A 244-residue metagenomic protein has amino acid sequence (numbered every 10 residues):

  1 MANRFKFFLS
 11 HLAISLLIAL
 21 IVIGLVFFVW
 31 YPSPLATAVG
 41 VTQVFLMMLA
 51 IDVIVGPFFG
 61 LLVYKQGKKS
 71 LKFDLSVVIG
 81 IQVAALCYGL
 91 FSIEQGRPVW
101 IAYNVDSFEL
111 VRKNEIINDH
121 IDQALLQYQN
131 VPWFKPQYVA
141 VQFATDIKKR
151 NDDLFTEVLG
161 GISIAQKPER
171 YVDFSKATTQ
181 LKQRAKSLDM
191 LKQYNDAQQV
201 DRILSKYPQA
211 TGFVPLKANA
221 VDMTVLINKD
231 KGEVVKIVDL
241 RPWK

Functional and structural regions predicted by a protein language model:
N3-L17: Alpha-helical transmembrane segments of integral membrane proteins, especially early/N-terminal helices
A13, L17-V63: Membrane-embedded alpha-helical segments of integral membrane proteins
F27, G60, L90-R97: Transmembrane helix-loop junctions and nearby membrane-interface residues
K65-F73: Membrane-interface helix-boundary motifs at transmembrane edges
F73-E94: Internal/C-terminal transmembrane anchor helices
S92-V111: Alpha-helical transmembrane signal-anchor/signal-peptide segments
E115-I116: Solvent-exposed, non-transmembrane interaction/regulatory regions
H120-K244: Extracytosolic and intramembrane catalytic regions of membrane-associated proteins in envelope/secretory systems
